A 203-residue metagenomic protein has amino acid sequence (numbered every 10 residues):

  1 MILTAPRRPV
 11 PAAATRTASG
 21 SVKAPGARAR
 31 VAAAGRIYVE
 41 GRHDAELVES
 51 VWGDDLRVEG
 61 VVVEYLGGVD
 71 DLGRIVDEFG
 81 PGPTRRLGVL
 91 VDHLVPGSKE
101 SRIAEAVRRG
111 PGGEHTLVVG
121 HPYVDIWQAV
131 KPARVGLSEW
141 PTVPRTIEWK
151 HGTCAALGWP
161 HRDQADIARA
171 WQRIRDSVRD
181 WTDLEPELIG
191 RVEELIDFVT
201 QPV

Functional and structural regions predicted by a protein language model:
M1-V203: Acidic, divalent-metal-binding catalytic cores of TOPRIM and closely related two-metal-ion phosphodiester/pyrophosphate
